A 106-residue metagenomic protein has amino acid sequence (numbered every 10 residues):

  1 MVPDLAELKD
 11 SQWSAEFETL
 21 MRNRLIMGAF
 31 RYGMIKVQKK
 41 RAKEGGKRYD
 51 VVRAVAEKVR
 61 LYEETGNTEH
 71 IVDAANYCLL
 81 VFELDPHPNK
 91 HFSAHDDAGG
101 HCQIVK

Functional and structural regions predicted by a protein language model:
M1-K106: Flexible "arm" and connector segments at domain edges
